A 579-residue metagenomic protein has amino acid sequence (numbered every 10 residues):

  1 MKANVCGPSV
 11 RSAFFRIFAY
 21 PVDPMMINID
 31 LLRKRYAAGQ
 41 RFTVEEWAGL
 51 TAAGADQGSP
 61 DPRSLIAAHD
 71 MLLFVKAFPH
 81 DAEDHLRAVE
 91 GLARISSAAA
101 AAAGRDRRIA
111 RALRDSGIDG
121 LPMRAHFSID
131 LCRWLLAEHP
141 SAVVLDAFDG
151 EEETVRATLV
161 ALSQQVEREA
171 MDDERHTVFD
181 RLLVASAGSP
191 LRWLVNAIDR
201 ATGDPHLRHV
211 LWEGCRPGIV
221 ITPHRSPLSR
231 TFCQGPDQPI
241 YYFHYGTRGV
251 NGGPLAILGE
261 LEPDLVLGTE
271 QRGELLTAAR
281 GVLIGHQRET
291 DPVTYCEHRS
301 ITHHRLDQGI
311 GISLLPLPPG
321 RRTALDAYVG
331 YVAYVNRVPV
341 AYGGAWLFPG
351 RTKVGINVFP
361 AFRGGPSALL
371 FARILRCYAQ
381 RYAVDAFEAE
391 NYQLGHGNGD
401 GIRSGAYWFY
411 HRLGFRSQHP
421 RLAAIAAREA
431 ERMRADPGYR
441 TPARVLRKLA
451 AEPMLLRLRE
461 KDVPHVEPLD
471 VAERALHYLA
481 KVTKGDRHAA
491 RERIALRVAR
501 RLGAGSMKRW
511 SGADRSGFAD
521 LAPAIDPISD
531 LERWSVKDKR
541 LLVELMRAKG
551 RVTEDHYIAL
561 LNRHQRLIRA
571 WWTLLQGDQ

Functional and structural regions predicted by a protein language model:
K2-N4, D23: Intrinsically disordered, low-complexity polyampholyte segments enriched for Lys and acidic residues
V5-V10, A19: Short hydrophobic alpha-helical segments enriched in small aliphatic residues
P8, A13, D30-L32: Intrinsically disordered, low-complexity regions enriched in serine, threonine, proline and polar/charged residues
A13-M25: Short, Lys/Arg-enriched N-terminal segments with co-localized hydrophobic residues within the first ~10-30 amino acids
M25-E169, E174-R175, A435-Q579: Long, compositionally biased intrinsically disordered regions
S96-A99, V143-F148, A157-I198, T202-L207 (+1 more regions): Acyl-donor binding region in acyl/amide transferases
D130-V282: Long, charge-dense tracts
D264-R363, R376-Y382, A522, M546-K549: A conserved beta-strand-loop-helix scaffold within acyl/acetyltransferase catalytic domains
